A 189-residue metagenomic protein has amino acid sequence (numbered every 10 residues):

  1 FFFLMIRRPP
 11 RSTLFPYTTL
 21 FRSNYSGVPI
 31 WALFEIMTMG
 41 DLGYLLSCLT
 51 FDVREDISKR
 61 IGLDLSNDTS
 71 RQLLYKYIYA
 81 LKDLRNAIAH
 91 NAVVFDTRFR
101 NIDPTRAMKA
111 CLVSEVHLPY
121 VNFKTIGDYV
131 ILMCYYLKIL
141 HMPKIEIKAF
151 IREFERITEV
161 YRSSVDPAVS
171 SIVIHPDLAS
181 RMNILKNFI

Functional and structural regions predicted by a protein language model:
L4-M5, S171: Generic short N-terminal amphipathic or hydrophobic helices
M5-L20: Short, small-residue-biased leader/transition segments that mark boundaries at the very start of proteins
F21-S58: Active-site cradle of extracellular carbohydrate-active enzymes
G43-D83, H90-I189: Polyanionic, low-complexity intrinsically disordered segments
